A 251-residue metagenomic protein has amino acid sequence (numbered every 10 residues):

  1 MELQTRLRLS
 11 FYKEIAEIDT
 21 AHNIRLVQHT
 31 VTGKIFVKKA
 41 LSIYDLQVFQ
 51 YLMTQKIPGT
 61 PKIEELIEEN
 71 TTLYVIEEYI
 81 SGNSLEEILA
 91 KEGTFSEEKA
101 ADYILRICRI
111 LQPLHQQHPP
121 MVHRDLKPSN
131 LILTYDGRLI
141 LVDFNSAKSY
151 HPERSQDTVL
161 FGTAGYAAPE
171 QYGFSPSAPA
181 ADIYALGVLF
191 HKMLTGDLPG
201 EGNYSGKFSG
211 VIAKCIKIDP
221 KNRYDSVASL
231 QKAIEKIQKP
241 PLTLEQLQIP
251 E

Functional and structural regions predicted by a protein language model:
F11-Q50: ATP-binding glycine-rich loop module of kinase domains
K56-E65: Conserved HxN/HPN-centered segment at the entrance to the catalytic loop of eukaryotic protein kinase-like domains
N70-S84: Conserved short submotifs of the Hanks-type protein kinase catalytic core that shape the nucleotide-binding pocket
L85-F95: AlphaC helix of the protein kinase catalytic domain
Y103-I104: Activation segment signature within eukaryotic-like protein kinase domains
H115-L133: Catalytic-loop of the protein kinase fold
Q156-E170: Conserved activation segment of eukaryotic-like protein kinases, specifically the C-terminal portion of the activation
D182: Conserved catalytic-loop aspartate of Hanks-type protein kinases
